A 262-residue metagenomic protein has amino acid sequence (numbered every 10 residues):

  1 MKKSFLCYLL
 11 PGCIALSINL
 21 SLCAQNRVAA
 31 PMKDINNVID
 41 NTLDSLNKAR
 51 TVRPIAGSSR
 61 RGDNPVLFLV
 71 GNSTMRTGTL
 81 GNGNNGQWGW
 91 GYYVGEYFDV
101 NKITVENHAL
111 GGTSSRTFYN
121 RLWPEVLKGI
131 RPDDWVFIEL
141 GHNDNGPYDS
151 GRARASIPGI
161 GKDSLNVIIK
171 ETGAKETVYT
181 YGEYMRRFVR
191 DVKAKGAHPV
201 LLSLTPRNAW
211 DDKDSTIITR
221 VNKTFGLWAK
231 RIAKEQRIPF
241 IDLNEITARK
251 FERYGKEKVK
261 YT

Functional and structural regions predicted by a protein language model:
M1-V28: Bacterial Sec-dependent N-terminal signal peptides
R27-A109, P124-V136, A155-S156: Serine-esterase "nucleophile elbow" of acetyl-processing enzymes
N72, T113, H142: Gly/Ser/Thr-rich helix-start
M75, S115-R116, N145: Short, electropositive, low-hydrophobicity segments enriched in small/polar residues
A109-R116, A209: Acidic helix-start/capping segments at beta-turn-to-alpha-helix junctions
S115-V126: Charged, often glycine-rich, active-site loop that binds/positions anionic groups
P124-T262: Alpha-helical cap/lid subdomain in secreted, periplasmic, or secretory-pathway luminal O-acyl-processing enzymes
